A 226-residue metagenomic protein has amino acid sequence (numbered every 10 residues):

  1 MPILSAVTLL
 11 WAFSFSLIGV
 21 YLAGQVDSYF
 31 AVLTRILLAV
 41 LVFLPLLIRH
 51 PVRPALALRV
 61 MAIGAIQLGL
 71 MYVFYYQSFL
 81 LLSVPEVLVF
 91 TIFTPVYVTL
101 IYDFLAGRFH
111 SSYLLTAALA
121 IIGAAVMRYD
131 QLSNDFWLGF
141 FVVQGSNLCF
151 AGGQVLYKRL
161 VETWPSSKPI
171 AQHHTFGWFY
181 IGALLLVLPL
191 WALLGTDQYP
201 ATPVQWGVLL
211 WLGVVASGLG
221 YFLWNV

Functional and structural regions predicted by a protein language model:
M1-F30, I121-I122, L132-E162, G182-L186 (+1 more regions): Glycine-/small-residue-enriched transmembrane alpha-helix faces in small-molecule transporters and effluxers
L4-S5, L56-A65, R108-I121, G139-Q144 (+1 more regions): Cytoplasmic-side transmembrane-helix entry/capping segments in multi-pass membrane proteins
L10, S14-F15, L44-V87, T91 (+2 more regions): Specific transmembrane alpha-helical segments of multi-pass solute transporters/efflux pumps, especially DMT/EamA
S14, L38-V42, F90-L105, L119 (+3 more regions): Alpha-helical transmembrane segments of compact multi-pass small-molecule transporters, enriched in specific families
V20, G24-L70, Y97-I101, C149-L156 (+1 more regions): Transmembrane alpha-helices of multi-pass small-molecule transport proteins
F30-V40, Y72, Y76-R108, L114 (+2 more regions): Specific alpha-helical transmembrane segments that line the substrate/conduction pathway and gating interfaces
L33-T34, E86-F93, Y157-L184, G213-V226: Helix-helix packing/entry segments at the starts of transmembrane helices
F43, F93, F109-Y129: Hydrophobic transmembrane alpha-helices of multi-pass small-molecule transport proteins
